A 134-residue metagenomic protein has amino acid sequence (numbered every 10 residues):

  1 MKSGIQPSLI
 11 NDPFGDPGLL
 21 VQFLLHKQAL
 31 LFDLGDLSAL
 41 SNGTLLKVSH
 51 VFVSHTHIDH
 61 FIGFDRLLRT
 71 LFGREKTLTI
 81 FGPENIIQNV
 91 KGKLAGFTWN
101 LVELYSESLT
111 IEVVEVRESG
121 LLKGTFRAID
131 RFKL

Functional and structural regions predicted by a protein language model:
M1-L134: Binuclear metal-dependent hydrolase catalytic cores
